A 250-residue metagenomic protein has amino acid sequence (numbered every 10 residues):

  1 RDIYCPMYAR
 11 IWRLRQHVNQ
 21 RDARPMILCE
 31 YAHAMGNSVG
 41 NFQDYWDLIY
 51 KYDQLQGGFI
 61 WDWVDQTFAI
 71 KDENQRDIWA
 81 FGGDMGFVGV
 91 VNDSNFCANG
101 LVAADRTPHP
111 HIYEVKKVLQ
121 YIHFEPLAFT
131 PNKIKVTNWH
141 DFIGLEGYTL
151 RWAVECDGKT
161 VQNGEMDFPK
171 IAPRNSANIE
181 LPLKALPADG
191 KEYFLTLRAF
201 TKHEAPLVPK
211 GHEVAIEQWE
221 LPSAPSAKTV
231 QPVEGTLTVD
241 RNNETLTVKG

Functional and structural regions predicted by a protein language model:
R1-K135, W139-E146, R151-T160: Extended substrate-binding grooves/exosites of carbohydrate-active enzymes
H109, V118, T130, N175 (+3 more regions): Residues that act as N-cap/strand-start positions at coil-to-secondary-structure junctions
K117-T130, P222-T236: Extracellular ectodomain segments of secreted/surface proteins
H123, K135, E165-K170, E180-P182 (+2 more regions): Generic structural detector for well-ordered beta-strands
L145-T149, K191, D240-T247: A short, compositionally biased
T149, E155-F200, L207: Intrinsically disordered, low-complexity Pro/Gly/Ser/Thr-rich segments with frequent PxxP/GP/PP motifs and embedded
T201, A227-G250: Beta-strand-rich N-terminal accessory domains
E204-V230: Short beta-strand elements
